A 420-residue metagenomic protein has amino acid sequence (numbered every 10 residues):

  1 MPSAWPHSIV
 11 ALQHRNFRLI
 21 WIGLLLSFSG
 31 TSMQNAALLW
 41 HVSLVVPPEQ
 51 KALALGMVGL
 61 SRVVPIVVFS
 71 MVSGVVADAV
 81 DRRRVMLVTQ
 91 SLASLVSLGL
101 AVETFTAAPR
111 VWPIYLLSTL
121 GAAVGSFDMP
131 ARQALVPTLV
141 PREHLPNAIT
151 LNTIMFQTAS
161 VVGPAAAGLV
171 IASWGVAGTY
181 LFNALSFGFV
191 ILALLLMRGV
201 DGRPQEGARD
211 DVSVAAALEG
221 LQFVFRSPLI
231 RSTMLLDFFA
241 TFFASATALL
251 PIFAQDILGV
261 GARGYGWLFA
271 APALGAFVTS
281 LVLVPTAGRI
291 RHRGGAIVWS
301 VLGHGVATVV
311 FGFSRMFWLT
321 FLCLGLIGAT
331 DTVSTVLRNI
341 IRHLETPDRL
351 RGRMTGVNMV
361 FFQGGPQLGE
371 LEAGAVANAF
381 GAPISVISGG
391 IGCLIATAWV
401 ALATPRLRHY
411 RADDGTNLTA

Functional and structural regions predicted by a protein language model:
M1-A420: Alpha-helical transmembrane-bundle signature of multi-pass membrane transport and export proteins
